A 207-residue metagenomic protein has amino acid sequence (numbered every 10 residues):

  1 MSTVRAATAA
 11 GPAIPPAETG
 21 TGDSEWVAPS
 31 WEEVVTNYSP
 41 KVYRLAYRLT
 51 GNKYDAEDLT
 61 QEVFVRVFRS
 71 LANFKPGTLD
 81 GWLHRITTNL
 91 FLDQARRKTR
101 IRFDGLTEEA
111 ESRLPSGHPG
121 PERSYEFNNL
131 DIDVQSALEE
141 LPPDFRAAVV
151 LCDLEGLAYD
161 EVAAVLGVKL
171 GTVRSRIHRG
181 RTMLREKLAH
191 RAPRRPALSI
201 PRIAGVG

Functional and structural regions predicted by a protein language model:
M1-P15, P29-S30, A164-V165, T182-G207: C-terminal edge and immediately downstream basic/flexible tail or linker adjoining helix-turn-helix-like DNA-binding
R5, G11-P15, I101-L130, A158 (+1 more regions): Internal acidic/polar
G20-R44, Y54-E57: A short, charge-rich alpha-helical start-of-domain segment used by transcription regulators
S30-E33, D133-P142: Short amphipathic alpha-helical boundary/capping segments
V35-K53, F68-S70, L138, H190: Amphipathic, Lys/Arg- and hydrophobic-enriched alpha-helical face
R44, D58-V65, R69, G77-N89: Structural recognition of an alpha-helix C-terminal capping motif at a helix-to-coil junction
R85-L106, P119, F127, R179 (+1 more regions): Arg/Lys-rich amphipathic alpha helix in sigma70-family domain 2
E139, P143-A147, L151-T172, E186: Helix-turn-helix DNA-binding module
